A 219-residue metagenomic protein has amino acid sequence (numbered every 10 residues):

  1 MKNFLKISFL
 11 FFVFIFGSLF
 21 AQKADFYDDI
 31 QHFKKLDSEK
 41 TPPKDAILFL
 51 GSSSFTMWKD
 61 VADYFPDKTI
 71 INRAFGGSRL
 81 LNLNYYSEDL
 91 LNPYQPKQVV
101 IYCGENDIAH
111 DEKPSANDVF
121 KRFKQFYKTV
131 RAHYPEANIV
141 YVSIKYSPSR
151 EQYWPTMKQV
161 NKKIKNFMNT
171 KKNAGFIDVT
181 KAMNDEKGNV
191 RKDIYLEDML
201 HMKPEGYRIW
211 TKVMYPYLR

Functional and structural regions predicted by a protein language model:
M1-L48, K59, D63: N-terminal secretory targeting modules
F14, Y146-R219: Catalytic His-Asp segment of secreted/periplasmic serine-dependent ester chemistry enzymes
D37-I47, Y85-P93, T129-R131: Short amphipathic alpha-helices and their capping/turn segments at secondary-structure boundaries
L48-L50, I71: Conserved beta-strand elements of the Class I
F55-Y64, T69-I71, N82-D118, V140 (+1 more regions): Oxyanion-hole/transition-state-stabilizing segment in secreted/luminal serine hydrolases and related acyltransferases
S87, F123-K128, N161: Generic structural signal for well-ordered alpha-helices, preferentially at hydrophobic/aromatic core positions
Y134-N138: A short helix->loop->beta-strand "cap" motif at the edges of active sites that frequently abuts
